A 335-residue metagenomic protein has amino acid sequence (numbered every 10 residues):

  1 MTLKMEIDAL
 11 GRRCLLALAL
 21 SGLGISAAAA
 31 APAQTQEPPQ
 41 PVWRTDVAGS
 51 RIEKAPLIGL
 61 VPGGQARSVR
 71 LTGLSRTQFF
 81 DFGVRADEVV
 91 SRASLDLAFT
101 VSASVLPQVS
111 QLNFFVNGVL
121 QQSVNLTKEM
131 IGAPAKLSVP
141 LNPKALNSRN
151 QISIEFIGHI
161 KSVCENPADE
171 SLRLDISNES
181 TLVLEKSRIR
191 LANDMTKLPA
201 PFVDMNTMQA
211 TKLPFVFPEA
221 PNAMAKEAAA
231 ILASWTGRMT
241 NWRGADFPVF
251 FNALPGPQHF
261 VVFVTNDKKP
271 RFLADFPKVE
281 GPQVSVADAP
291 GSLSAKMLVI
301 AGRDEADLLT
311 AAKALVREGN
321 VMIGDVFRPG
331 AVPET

Functional and structural regions predicted by a protein language model:
T2-L18: Bacterial N-terminal signal peptides that target proteins for export
M5-I7, L23, Q36: Intrinsic disorder/low-complexity signal
G11-R13, G22, Q111, V119: Non-catalytic regulatory/linker segments of enzymes
R13-L16, L20, T45, G244: Intrinsic disorder/low-complexity segments enriched in polar/charged and small flexible residues
S21-A30: C-terminal segment of classical bacterial N-terminal signal peptides
A31-T335: Solvent-exposed alpha-helical segments and adjacent loops that form catalytic or protein-interaction surfaces
